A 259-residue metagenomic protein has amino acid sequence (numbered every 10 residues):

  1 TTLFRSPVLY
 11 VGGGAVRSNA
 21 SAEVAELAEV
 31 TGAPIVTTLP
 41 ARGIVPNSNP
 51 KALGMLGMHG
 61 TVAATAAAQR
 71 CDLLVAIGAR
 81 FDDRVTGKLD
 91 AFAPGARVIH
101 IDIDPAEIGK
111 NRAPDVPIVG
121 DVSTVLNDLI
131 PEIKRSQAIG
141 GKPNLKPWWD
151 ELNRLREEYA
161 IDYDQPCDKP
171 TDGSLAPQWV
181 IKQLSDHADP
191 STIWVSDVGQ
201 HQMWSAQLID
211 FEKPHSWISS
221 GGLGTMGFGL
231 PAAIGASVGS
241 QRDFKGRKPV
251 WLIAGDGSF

Functional and structural regions predicted by a protein language model:
T1-L3: Short, small-residue-biased leader/transition segments that mark boundaries at the very start of proteins
R5-L74, H187-L230: Anionic-ligand anchoring segments at beta-strand to alpha-helix junctions in alpha/beta enzyme folds, i.e., glycine
P7-G13, A66-A79, R242-F259: A short, small-residue-rich loop immediately preceding and capping a beta-strand
G13-A20, G173-Q178, G257-F259: Active-site glycine- and acidic-residue-rich loops that bind and position anionic ligands or nucleotide-like cofactors
G14-A15, L39-I44, A79-D82, D104-P105 (+2 more regions): Acidic, glycine-rich active-site loops and adjacent beta-strand->loop/helix elements that engage anionic groups
A41-E151: Glycine-rich, acidic loop regions that bind phosphate or pyrophosphate groups
N153-D243, R247: Active-site diphosphate/adenylate-binding microenvironment
